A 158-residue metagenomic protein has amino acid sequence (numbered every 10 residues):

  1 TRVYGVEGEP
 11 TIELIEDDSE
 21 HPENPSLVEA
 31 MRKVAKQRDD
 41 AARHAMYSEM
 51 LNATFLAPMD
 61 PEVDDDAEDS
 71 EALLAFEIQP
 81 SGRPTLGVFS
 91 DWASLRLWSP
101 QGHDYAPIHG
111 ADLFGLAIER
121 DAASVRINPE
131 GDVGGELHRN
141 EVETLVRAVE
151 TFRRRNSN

Functional and structural regions predicted by a protein language model:
T1-N158: An interfacial alpha-helical scaffold signature
